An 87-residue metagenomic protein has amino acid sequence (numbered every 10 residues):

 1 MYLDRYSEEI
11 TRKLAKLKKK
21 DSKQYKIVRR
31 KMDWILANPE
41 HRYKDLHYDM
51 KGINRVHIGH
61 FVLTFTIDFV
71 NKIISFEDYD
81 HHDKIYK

Functional and structural regions predicted by a protein language model:
M1-D4, E8, A15, K19-Y25 (+2 more regions): Enriched for short, Lys/Arg-rich terminal
E9, I27, Y48: Short, conserved clusters of charged catalytic residues that mark active-site and nucleotide-handling motifs
K23-I35: Compact soluble domain cores
R30-K31, N38, F61, V70: Compositionally biased, intrinsically disordered low-complexity segments
D33-V56: A short, surface-exposed loop/turn module that caps and links secondary-structure elements
